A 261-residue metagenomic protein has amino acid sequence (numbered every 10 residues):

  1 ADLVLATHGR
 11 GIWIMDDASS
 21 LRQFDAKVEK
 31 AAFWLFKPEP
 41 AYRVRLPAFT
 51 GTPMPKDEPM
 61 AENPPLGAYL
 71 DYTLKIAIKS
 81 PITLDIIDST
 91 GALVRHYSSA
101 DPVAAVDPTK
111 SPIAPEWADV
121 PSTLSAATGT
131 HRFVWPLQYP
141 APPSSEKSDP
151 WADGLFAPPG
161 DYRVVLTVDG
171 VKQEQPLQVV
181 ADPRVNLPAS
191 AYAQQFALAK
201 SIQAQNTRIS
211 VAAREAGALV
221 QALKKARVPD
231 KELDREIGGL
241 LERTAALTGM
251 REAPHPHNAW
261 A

Functional and structural regions predicted by a protein language model:
A1-A261: C-terminal low-complexity, glycine/proline- and small-hydrophobic-enriched intrinsically disordered tails that act as
